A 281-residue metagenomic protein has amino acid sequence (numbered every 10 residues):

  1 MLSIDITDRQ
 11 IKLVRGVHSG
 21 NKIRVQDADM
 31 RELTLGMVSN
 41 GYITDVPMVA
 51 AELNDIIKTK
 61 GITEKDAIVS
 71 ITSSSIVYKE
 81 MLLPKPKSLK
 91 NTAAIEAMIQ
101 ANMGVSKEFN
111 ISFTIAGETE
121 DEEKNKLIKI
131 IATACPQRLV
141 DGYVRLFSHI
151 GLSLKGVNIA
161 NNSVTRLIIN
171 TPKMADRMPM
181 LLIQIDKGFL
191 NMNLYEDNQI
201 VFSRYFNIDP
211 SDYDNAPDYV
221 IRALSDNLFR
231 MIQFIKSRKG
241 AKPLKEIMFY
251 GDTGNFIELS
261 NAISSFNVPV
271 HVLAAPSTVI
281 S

Functional and structural regions predicted by a protein language model:
M1-S281: Hydrophobic/aromatic-enriched cytosolic interaction surfaces used to assemble or bind macromolecules
